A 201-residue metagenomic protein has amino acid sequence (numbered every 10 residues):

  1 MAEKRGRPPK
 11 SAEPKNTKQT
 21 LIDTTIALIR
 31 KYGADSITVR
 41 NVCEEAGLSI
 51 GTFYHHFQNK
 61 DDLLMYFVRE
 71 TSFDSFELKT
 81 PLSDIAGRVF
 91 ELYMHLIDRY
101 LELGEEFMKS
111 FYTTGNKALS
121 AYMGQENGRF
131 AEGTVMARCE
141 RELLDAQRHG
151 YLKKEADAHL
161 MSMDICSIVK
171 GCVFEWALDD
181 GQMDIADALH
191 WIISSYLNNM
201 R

Functional and structural regions predicted by a protein language model:
M1-Y32, S36-E45, D62: Basic, helix-initiating cap at the start of DNA-binding domains
V39, V68-F76: Short, basic, alpha-helical segments at the C-terminal edge of helix-turn-helix-like DNA-binding modules
A46-F57: Short hydrophobic/aromatic patch on the recognition helix
F57, L63-T71: Alpha-helical DNA-contacting segments of helix-turn-helix folds
L64, Y100-Q125: Amphipathic alpha-helical segments used for helix-helix packing
Y66, L78-E106, S162-I165, A186: Hydrophobic alpha-helical connector segments
F76, T80, G87, S120-Y151 (+2 more regions): Amphipathic alpha-helical packing segments from all-alpha helical-bundle domains
D98-E102, E140-R141, D145, S162-M183 (+1 more regions): Amphipathic C-terminal alpha-helical segment
